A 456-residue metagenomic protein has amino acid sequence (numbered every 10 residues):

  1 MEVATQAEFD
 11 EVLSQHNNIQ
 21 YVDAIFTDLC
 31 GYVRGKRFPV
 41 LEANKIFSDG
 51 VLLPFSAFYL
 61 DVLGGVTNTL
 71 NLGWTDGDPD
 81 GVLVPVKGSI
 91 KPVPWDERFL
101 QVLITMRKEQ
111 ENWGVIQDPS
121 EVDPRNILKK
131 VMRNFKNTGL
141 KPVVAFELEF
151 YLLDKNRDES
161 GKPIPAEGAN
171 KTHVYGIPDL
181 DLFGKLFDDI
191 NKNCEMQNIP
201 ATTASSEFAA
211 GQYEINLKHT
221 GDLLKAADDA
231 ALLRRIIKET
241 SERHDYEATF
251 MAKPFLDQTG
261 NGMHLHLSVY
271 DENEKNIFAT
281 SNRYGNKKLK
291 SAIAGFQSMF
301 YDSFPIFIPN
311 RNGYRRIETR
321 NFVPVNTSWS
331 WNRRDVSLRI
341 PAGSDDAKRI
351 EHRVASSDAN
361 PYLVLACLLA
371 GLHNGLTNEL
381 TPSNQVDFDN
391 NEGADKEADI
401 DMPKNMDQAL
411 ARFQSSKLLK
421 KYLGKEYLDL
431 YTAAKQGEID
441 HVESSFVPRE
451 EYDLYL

Functional and structural regions predicted by a protein language model:
M1-T203, K225-D229, Y246, A398-L456: ATP/Mg2+-dependent ligation/transfer catalytic cores
V3-A7, E239-T240, Y246-E247, Y270-L456: Catalytic-core signal marking the mid-to-C-terminal active-site face
L29-R34, E111, L152, G211 (+6 more regions): Flexible loop/turn segments at secondary-structure boundaries
K91-F99, P142-V143, A204-A209, Q258 (+2 more regions): Short glycine/proline-enriched loop/turn "hinge" motifs that connect secondary-structure elements and lie
V102-Q110, Y213-T220, L267, H352: Short, hydrophobic beta-strand segments
P119, I177-D181, T202-T203, G221-D228 (+5 more regions): Alpha-helix capping and helix-loop boundary segments enriched in small/acidic/polar residues
E149-P163, S206-K218, M251-E274: Histidine-centered divalent-metal-coordination microenvironment in nucleic-acid enzymes
L223-A226, A230-P254: Gly/Pro-rich turn-and-neighbor structural signature
